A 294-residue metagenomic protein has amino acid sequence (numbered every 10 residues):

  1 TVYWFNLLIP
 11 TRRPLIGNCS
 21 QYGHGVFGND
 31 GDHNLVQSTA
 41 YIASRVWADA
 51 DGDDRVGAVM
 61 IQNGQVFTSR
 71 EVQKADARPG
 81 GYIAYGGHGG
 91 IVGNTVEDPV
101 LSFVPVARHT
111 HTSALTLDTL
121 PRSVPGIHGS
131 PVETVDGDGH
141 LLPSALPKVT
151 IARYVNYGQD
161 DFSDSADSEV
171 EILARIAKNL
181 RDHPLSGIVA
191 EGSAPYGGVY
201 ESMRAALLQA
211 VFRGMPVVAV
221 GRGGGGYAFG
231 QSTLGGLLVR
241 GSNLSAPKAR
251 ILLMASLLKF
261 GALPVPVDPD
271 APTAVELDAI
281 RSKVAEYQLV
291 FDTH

Functional and structural regions predicted by a protein language model:
T1-R12, V199-L207: Short Gly/Thr/Asp-enriched flexible loops that form oxyanion-binding sites at enzyme active sites
L7-T11, I16, G28, R45-D54 (+4 more regions): Solvent-exposed alpha-helices and their adjacent loops that cap or buttress functional pockets in soluble metabolic
I16-C19, V59-N63, R153, E191 (+1 more regions): Short beta-strand segments
C19-H24, G64-V66, A194, G223-G225: Acidic, glycine-rich active-site loops and adjacent beta-strand->loop/helix elements that engage anionic groups
H24-V72: Short, glycine-/small-residue-rich phosphate/pyrophosphate-handling segment
D30-V36, D53, E171, H183 (+3 more regions): Conserved active-site and cofactor/substrate-binding residues in soluble primary-metabolism enzymes
T68-P195: Accessory alpha-helical/coil subdomains and C-terminal extensions that flank or cap enzyme catalytic cores
I176-R181, S186-H294: C-terminal non-catalytic interaction/assembly regions of soluble proteins
